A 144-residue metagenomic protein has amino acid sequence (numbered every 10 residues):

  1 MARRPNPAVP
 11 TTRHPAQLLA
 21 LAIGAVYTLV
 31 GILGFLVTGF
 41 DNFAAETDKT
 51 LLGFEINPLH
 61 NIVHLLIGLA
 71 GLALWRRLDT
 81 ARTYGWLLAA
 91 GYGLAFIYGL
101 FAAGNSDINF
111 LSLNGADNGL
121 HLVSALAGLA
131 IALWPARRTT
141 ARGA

Functional and structural regions predicted by a protein language model:
A2-A144: Membrane-interface extramembranous regions
